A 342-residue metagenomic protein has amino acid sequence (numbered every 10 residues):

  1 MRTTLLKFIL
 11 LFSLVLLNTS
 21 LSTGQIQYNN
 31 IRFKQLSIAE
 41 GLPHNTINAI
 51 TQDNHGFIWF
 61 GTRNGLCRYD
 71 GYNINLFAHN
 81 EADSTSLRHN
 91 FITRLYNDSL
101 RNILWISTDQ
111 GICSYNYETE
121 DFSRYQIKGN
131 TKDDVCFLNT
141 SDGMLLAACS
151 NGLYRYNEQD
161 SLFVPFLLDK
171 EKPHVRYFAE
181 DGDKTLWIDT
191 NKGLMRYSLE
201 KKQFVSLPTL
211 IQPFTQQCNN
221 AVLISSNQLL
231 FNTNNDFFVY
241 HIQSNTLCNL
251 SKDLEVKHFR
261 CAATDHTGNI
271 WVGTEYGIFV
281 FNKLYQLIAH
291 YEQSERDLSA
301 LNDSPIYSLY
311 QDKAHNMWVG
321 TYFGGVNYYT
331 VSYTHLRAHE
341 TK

Functional and structural regions predicted by a protein language model:
R2-R337, K342: Carboxylate-rich, polar loop motifs that coordinate divalent cations or form catalytic acidic clusters
